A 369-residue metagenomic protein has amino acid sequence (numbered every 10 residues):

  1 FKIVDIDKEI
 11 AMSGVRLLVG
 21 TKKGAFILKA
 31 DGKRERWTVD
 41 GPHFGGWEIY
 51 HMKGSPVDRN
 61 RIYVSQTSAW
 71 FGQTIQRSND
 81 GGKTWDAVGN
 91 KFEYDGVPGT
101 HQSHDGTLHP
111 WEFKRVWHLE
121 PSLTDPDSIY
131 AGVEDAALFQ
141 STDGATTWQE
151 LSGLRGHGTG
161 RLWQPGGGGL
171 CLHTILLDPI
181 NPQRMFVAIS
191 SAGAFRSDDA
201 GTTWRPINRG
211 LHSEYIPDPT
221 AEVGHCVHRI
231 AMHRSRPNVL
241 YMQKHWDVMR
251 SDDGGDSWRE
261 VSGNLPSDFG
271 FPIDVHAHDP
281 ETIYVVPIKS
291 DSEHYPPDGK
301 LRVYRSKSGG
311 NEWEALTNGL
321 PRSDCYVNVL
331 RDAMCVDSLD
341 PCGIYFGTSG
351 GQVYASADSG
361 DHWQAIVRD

Functional and structural regions predicted by a protein language model:
F1-D369: Extracellular glycan-interacting surfaces
